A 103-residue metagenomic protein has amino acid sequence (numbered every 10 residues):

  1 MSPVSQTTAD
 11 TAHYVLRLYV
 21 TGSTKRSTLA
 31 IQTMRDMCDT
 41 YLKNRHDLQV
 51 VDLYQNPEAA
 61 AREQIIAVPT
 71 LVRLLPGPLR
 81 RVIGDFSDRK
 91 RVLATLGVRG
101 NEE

Functional and structural regions predicted by a protein language model:
M1-A9: N-terminal leader/targeting and pre-domain segments
P3, L48-V51, L74-L75: Structured alpha-helical
A9-T40: Local sequence-structure signature of Cys/Sec-based thiol-disulfide redox active-site neighborhoods
L29-Q32, D36, E58, K90 (+1 more regions): Solvent-exposed alpha-helical segments within well-ordered globular domains of core cellular machineries
Y41-Q49: A generic structural motif
Q49-A67, A94-V98: Thioredoxin-like thiol-disulfide oxidoreductase module
P69-R80: A short, hydrophobic beta-strand/beta-hairpin element that forms part of a small beta-sheet core
F86-E103: Ser/Thr/Gly-rich flexible loops in soluble cytosolic domains mediating phosphotransfer, phosphorylation
